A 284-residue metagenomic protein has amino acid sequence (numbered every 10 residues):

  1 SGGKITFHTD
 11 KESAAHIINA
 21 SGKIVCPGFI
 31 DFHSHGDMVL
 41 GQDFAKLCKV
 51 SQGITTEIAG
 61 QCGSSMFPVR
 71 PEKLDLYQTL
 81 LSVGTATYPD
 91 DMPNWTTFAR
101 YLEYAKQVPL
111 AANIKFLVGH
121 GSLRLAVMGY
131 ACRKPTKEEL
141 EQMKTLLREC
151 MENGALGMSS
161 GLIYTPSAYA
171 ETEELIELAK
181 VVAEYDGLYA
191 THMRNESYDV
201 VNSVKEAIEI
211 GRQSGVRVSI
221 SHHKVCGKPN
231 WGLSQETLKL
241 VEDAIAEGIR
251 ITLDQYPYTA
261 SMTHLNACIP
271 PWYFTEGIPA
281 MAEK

Functional and structural regions predicted by a protein language model:
S1-G28: Histidine-rich, glycine-flanked metal-binding segment
I24-K46: Di-metal (Zn2+ and/or Mg2+/Mn2+) metal-binding site signature of metallo-dependent hydrolases with the MBL/beta-CASP
G28-S34, E57-A59, A112-V118, M158-S160 (+3 more regions): Hydrophobic faces of well-ordered beta-strands that scaffold small-molecule active sites in alpha/beta enzyme cores
F32-L40, V127-E141, L162-A170, R194-S197: Active-site mouth loops of central-metabolism enzymes
H35, C62, G119-G121, G161-T165 (+3 more regions): Active-site beta-loop-alpha junctions enriched in small/polar residues
Q42-L156, I249-I251: Divalent-metal coordination cores built from histidine and acidic residues
V69-D91, A99-L102, G121-R133, S214 (+1 more regions): Polyanionic/metal-chelating signatures
E149-A207: Divalent metal-binding pocket/active-site signature
